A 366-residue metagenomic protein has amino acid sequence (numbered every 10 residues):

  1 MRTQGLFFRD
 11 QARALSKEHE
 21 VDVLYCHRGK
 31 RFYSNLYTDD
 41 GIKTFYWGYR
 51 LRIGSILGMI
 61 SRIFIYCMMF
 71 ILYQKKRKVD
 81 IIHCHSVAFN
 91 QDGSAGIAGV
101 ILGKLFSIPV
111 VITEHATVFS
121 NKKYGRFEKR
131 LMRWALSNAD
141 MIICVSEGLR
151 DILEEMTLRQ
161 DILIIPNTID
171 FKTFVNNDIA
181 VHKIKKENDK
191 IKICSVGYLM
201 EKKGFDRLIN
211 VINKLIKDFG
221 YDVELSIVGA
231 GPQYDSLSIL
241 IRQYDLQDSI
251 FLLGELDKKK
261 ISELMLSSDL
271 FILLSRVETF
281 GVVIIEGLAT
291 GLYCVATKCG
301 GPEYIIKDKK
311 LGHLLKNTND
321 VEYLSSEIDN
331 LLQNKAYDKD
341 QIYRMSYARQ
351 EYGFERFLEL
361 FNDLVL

Functional and structural regions predicted by a protein language model:
M1-F32: N-terminal subdomain of nucleotide-sugar transferases
G148, T168: Carbohydrate-associated surface elements
K185-K203, I209-I212, S226: Conserved donor-binding/catalytic core segment of Leloir-type glycosyltransferases
E255-L256, E263-S268: Short alpha-helical donor nucleotide-sugar binding micro-motif in glycosyltransferases
R276: Aromatic "clamp/platform" in nucleotide-sugar-dependent glycosyltransferases that forms part of the donor/acceptor
Y293-A296: Short hydrophobic beta-strand element within catalytic cores of glycosyltransferases and related nucleotide-activated
D308-K309, H313-V321, N330-K335: Conserved acidic donor-binding segment of nucleotide-sugar-dependent glycosyltransferases
N319, A336-V365: A charged, aromatic-enriched C-terminal amphipathic alpha-helix characteristic of glycosyltransferases across folds
